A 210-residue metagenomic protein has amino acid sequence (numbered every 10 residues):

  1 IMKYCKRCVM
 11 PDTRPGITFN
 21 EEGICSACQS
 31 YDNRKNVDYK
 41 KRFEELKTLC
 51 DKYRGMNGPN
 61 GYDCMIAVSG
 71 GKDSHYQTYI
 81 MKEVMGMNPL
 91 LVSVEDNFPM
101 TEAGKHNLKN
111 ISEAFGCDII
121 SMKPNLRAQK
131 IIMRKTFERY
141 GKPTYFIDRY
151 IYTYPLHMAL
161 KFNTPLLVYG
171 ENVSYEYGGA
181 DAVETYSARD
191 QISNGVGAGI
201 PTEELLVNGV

Functional and structural regions predicted by a protein language model:
I1-C64, I80-V210: Nucleotide-activated chemistry modules centered on ATP-dependent adenylation/adenylyltransferase
C64-S74: Short, glycine-rich nucleotide/cofactor-binding loops
H75-Y79: Conserved acetyl-CoA-binding loop-helix of GNAT-fold acetyltransferases
